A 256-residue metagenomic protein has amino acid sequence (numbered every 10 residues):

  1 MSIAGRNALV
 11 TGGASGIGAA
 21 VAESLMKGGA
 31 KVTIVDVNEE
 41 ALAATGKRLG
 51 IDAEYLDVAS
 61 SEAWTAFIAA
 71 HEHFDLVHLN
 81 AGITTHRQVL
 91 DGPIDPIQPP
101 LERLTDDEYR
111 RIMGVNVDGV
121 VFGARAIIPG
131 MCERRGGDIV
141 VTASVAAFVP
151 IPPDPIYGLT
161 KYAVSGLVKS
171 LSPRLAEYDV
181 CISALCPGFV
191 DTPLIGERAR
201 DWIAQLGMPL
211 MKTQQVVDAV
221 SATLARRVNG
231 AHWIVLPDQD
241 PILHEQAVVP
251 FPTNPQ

Functional and structural regions predicted by a protein language model:
S2-K31: Canonical Rossmann dinucleotide-binding motif of NAD(H)/NADP(H)-dependent dehydrogenases/reductases, specifically
T11-G12, F74-D91, N116, V141 (+1 more regions): Rossmann-fold scaffold of SDR-type NAD(P)-dependent oxidoreductases
E40, Y55-A66, D106: The beta1-alpha1 cofactor-binding region of Rossmann-like NAD(H)/NADP(H)-dependent oxidoreductases
I83, D95-V121, G136, V140 (+1 more regions): Catalytic Tyr-X3-Lys loop
A124, T160: Active-site helix of classical SDR
S144: Residue(s) in the substrate-gating loop at a strand-loop-helix junction that position the organic substrate next
V149, S170-V180: Active-site-adjacent segment of SDR/Rossmann-fold oxidoreductases
A184, D201-Q246: C-terminal helical subdomain
